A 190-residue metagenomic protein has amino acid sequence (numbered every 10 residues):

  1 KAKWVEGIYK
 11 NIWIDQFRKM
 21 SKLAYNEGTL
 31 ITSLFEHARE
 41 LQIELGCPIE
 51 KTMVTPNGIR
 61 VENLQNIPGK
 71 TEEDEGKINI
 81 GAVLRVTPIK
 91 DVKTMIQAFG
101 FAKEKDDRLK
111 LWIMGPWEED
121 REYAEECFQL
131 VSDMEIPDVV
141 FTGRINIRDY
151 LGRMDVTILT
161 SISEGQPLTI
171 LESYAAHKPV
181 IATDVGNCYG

Functional and structural regions predicted by a protein language model:
N11-I31: Membrane-proximal helix-turn-helix segments that form the acceptor-binding/catalytic region of lipid-linked
T32, E73-K90, I96-F99, K103 (+1 more regions): Conserved donor-binding/catalytic core segment of Leloir-type glycosyltransferases
H37, G58: Carbohydrate-associated surface elements
V83, K110-E125, F141: Glycosyltransferase donor-sugar binding loop
A124-R144: Nucleotide-activated donor-binding/catalytic signature segment of Leloir-type glycosyltransferases, i.e., the conserved
R144-I145, D149-M154: Short alpha-helical donor nucleotide-sugar binding micro-motif in glycosyltransferases
I162: Aromatic "clamp/platform" in nucleotide-sugar-dependent glycosyltransferases that forms part of the donor/acceptor
P179-A182: Short hydrophobic beta-strand element within catalytic cores of glycosyltransferases and related nucleotide-activated
